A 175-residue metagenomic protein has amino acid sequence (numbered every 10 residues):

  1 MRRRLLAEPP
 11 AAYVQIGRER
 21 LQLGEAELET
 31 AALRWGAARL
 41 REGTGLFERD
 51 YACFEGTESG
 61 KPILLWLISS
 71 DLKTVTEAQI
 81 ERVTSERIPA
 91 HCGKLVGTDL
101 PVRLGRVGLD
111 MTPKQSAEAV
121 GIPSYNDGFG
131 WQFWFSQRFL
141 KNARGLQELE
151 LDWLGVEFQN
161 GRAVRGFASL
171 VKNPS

Functional and structural regions predicted by a protein language model:
M1-L21: N-terminal low-complexity, Pro/Thr/Ser-rich intrinsically disordered segments that act as propeptides or flexible
R3-R4, L23-T84, I88, P101-S175: A cross-family detector of function-defining hotspots
V96-T98: Extracytoplasmic segments of membrane-associated envelope/inner-membrane machinery
